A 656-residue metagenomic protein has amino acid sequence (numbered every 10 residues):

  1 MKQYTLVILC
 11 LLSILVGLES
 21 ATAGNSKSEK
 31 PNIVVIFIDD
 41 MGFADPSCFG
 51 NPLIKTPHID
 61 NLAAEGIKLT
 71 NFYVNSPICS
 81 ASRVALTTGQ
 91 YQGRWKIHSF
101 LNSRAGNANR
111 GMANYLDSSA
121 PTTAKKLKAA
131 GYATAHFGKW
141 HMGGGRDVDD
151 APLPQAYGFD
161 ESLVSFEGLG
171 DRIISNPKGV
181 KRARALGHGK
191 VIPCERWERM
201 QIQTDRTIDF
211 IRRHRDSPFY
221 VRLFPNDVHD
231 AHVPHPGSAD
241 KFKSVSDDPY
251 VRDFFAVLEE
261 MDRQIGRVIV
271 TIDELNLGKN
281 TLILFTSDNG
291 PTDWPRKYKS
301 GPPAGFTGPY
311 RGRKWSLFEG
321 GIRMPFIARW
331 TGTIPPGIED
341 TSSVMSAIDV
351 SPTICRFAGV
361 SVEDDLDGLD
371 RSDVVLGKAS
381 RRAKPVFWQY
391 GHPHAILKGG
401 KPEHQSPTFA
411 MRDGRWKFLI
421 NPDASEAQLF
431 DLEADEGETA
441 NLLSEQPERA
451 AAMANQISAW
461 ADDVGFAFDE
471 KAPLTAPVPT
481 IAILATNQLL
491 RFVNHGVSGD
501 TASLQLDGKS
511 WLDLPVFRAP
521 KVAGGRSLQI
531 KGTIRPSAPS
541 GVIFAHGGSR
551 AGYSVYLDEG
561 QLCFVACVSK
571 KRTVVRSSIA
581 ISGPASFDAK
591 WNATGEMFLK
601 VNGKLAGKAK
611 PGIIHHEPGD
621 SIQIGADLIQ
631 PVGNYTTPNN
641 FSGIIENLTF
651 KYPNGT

Functional and structural regions predicted by a protein language model:
A23-P31, I38, F43, K68 (+9 more regions): Long, internal low-complexity/basic segments
P52-R83, G89-Y91, A133-A135, Y157-F166 (+1 more regions): Short, structured active-site-proximal loop/turn typified by the sulfatase FGly-forming signature C/S-X-P-X-R
I54, D147-G158, A231-G237, V270-T333 (+2 more regions): Histidine-centered active-site microenvironments of extracellular/periplasmic hydrolases and transferases
H98-A133, W140-F219, P225-P236, D240-F255 (+1 more regions): Formylglycine-dependent
D160-E161, F166, T292-K299, P303-L317 (+4 more regions): C-terminal cap/loop subdomain of S1 sulfatases and analogous C-terminal strand-loop tails that border
A566-S586: Short, aromatic/His-centered strand-loop micro-motif at the edge of beta-sheets
G583-M597, K651-P653: Localized edge beta-strand/strand-to-loop motifs within extracellular or lumenal beta-rich domains
A609-I644: Flexible glycan-contacting loops in extracellular carbohydrate-active proteins
